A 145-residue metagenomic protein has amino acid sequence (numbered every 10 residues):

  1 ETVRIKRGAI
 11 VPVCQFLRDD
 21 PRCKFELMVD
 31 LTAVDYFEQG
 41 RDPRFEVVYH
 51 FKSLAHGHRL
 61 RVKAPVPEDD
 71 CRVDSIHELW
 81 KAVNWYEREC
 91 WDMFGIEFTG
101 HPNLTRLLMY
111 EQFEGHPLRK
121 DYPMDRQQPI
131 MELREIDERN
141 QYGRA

Functional and structural regions predicted by a protein language model:
E1-A145: Terminal low-complexity/charged segments
